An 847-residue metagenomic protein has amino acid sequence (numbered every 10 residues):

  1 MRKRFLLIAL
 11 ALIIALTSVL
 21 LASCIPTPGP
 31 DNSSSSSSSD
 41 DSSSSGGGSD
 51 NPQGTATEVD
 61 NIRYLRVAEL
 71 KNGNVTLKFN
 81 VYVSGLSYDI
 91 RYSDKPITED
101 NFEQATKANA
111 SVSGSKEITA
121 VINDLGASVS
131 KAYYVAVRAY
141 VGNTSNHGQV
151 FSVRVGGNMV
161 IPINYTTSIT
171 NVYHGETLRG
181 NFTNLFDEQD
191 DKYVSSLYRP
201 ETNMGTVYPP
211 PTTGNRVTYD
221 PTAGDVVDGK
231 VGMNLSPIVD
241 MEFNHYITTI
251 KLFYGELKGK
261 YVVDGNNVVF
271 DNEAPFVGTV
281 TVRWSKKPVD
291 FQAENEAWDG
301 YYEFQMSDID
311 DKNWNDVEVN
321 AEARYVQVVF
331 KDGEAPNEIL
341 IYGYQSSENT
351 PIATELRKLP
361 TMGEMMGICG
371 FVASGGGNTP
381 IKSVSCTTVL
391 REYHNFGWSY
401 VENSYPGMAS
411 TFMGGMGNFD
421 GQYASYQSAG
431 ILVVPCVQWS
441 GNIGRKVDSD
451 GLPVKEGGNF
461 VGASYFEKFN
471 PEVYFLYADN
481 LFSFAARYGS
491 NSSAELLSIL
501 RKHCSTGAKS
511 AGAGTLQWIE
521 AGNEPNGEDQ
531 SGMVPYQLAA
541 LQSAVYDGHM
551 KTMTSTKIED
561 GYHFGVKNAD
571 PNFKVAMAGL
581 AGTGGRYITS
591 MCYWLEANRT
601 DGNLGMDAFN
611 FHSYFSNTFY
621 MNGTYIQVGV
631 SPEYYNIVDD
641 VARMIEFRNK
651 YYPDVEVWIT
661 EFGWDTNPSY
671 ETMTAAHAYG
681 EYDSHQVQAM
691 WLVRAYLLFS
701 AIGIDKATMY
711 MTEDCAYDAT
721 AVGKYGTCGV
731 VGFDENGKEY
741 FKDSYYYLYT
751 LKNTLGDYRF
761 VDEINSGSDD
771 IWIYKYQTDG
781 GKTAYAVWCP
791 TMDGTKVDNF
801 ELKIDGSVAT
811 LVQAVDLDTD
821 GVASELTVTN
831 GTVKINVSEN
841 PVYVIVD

Functional and structural regions predicted by a protein language model:
P28, E103, G157-F243, G255-P275: Disordered, acidic Ser/Thr/Pro-rich linker "stalks" and the adjacent N-terminal cap of the next globular domain
S87-S128: Recognizes extended acidic, P/S/T-rich segments that occur within or adjacent to Ig-like beta-sandwich modules
N123-T144: Beta-strand-rich modules
Y140-N158: Extracellular fibronectin type III
S346-A521, P525-D529, Q627-V628: N-terminal substrate-binding region of glycoside hydrolase catalytic domains
R501-H503, Y536-A695, I702: Noncatalytic carbohydrate-binding groove/subsite architecture in carbohydrate-active enzymes
S766-V808: Carbohydrate-binding surface patches
T827-D847: C-terminal beta-strand-rich structural cap/linker in extracellular carbohydrate-active enzymes
